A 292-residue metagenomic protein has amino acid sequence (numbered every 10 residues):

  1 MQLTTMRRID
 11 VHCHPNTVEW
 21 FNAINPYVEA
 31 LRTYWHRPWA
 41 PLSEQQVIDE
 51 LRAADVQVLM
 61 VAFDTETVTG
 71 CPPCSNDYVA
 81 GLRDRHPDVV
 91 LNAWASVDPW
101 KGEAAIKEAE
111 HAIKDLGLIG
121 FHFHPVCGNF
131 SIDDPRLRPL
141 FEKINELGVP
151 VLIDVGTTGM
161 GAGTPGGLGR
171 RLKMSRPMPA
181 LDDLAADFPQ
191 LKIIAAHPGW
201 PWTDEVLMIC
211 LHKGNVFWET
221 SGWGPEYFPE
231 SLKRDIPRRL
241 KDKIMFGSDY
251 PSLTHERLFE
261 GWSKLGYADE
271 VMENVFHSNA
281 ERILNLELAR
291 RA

Functional and structural regions predicted by a protein language model:
M1-Q57, R238-M245, L253-A292: Mid-to-C-terminal alpha-helical segments outside catalytic/metal-binding sites
R7-N16, E108, L152-D154, L184: A generic "structured core" feature
H12, L51, V79, A112 (+7 more regions): Conserved, mostly hydrophobic/aromatic
C13-P15, M60-F63, A95-P99, H122-P125 (+4 more regions): A cross-domain feature marking catalytic cores of carbohydrate-active enzymes and several ubiquitous metabolic/repair
N16-E19, T65-V68, P99-E103, T157-G161 (+3 more regions): Active-site environment of divalent metal-dependent phosphoester hydrolases
I24, L116-G120, D133-M245: Catalytic pocket-lining loop regions of alpha/beta-barrel enzymes, especially the amidohydrolase/enolase/GH5 lineages
P41-I48, C74-G81, A105-K107, P177-L181 (+2 more regions): Alpha-helical scaffolding within the catalytic cores of extracellular/periplasmic polymer-degrading hydrolases
Q57, E66-A162, L172, R290: Active-site gating/metal-coordination segments in enzymes
